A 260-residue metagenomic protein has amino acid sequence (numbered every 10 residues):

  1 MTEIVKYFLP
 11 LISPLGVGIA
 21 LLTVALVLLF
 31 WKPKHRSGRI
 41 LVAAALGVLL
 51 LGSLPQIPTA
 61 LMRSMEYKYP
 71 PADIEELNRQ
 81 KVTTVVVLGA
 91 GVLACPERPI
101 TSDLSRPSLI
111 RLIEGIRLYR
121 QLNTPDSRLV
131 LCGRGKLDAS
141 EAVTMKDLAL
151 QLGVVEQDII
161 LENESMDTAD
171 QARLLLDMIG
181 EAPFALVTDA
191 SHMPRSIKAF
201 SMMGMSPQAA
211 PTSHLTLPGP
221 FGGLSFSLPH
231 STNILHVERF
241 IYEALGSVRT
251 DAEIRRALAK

Functional and structural regions predicted by a protein language model:
M1-F30: Membrane-embedded alpha-helical segments of integral membrane proteins
E3-F8, I57, L61-M65, I241-V248: Hydrophobic alpha-helical segments of integral membrane proteins, encompassing both true transmembrane helices
L15-V17, T23, P55, R255-R256 (+1 more regions): Extended, histidine- and acidic-residue-enriched regions that form the cofactor-binding/catalytic faces
F30-R39: Membrane-interface helix-boundary motifs at transmembrane edges
I40-P55: Hydrophobic membrane-insertion alpha-helices, especially the h-region of bacterial N-terminal signal peptides
L51-H230, V237: A structural signal for short, hydrophobic/glycine-enriched beta-strand patches
L224-S225, R239-K260: Extracytoplasmic/luminal low-complexity segments enriched in Pro/Gly and acidic/polar residues that act as flexible
